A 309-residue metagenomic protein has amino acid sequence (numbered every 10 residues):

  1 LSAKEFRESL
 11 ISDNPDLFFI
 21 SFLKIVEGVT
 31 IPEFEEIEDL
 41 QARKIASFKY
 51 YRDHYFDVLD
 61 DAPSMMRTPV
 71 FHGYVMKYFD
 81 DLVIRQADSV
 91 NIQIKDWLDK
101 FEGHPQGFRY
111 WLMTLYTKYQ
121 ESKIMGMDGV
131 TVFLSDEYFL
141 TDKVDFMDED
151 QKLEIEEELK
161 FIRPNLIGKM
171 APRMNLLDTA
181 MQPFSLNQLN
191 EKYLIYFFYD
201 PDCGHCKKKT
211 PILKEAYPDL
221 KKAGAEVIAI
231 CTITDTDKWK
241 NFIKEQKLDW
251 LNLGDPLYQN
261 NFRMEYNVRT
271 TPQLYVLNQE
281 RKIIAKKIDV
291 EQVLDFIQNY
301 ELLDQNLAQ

Functional and structural regions predicted by a protein language model:
L1-N175, T179-Q182: Oxidative protein folding and maturation machinery
P172, I243-Y275, Q279-E280: Short, internal strand/loop/helix patches that form the active-site neighborhood or redox-interaction surface
L176-D178, L194, H205, D219-L220: C-terminal substrate/ligand-recognition segments
F184-L213, E226-V227: Short active-site neighborhood of thiol/selenol oxidoreductases, capturing the structured segment around
K207-K244, Y258-M264: Structural microenvironment flanking redox-active thiols in thiol-disulfide oxidoreductases
T270-Q273, Q279-A308: Non-catalytic, surface beta->alpha helical segment in thiol-disulfide oxidoreductase systems
